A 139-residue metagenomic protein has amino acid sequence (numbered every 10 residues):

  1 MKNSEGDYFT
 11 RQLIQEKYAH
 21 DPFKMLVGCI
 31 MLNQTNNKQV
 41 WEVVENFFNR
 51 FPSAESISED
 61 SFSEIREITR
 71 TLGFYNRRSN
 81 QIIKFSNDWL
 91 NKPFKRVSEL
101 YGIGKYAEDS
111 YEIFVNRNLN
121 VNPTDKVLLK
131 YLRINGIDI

Functional and structural regions predicted by a protein language model:
M1-F94: N-terminal polyanion-binding entry modules of DNA glycosylases/AP lyases and select other DNA-binding proteins
A19-H20, L100, N120: Residue-level marker of regulatory loop/turn positions in helix-turn-helix DNA-binding domains and in histidine
M31, E64-R66, T71-G73, F94-V115 (+1 more regions): Helix-hairpin-helix
F48-E59, K105-A107, I134-I139: Short, mixed-charge aromatic SLiMs
N80, K84, S110, K130: DNA-binding alpha-helical recognition surfaces that contact promoter or target DNA
Y111-I139: Phosphate-backbone recognition surface of nucleic-acid-processing proteins
